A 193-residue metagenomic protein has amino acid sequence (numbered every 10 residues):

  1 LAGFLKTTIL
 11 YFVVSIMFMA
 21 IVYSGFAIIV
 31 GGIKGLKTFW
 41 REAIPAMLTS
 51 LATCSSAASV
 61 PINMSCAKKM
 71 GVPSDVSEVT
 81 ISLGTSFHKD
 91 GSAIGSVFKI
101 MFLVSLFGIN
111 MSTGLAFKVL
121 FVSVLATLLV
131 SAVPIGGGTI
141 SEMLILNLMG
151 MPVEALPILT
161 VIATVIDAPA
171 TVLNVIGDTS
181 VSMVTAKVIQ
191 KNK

Functional and structural regions predicted by a protein language model:
L1-S24: Entry/N-cap segments of selected transmembrane alpha helices and their immediately preceding amphipathic helices
F4-F12, A43, M47, L83-D90 (+3 more regions): Loop-to-transmembrane-helix entry motif
V13-S15, I29-W40, M70-S77, I109-K118 (+1 more regions): Membrane-interfacial loop-to-helix junctions in multi-pass transporters
I16-A20, F87-I94, V172-V175: Hydrophobic alpha-helical transmembrane bundles that constitute the permease/transmembrane domains of multi-pass
A20-S24, K34, T38, A58-P61 (+2 more regions): Short helix-terminus and kink motifs of transmembrane alpha helices, predominantly at the cytoplasmic interface
V22-G31, K68, V104, S182 (+2 more regions): Membrane-water interface at transmembrane helix exits
P45-T127: Helix-loop-helix junctions within the multi-pass membrane cores of secondary transporters/permeases
V97-K193: Transmembrane alpha-helical segments and their short flanking loops that form helix-hairpins/helix-helix interfaces
